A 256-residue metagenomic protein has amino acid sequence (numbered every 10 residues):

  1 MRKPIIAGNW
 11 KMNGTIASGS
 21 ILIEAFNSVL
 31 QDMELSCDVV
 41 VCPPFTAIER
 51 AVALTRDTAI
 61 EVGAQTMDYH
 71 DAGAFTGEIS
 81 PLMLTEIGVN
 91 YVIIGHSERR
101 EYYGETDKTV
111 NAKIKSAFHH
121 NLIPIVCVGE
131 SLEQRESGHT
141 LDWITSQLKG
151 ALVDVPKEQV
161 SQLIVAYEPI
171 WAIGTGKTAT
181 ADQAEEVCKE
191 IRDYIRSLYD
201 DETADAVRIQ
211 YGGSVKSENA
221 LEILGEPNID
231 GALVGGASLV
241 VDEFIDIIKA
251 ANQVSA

Functional and structural regions predicted by a protein language model:
M1-A256: Active-site loop-to-helix "anion-binding N-cap" substructures in soluble metabolic enzymes
